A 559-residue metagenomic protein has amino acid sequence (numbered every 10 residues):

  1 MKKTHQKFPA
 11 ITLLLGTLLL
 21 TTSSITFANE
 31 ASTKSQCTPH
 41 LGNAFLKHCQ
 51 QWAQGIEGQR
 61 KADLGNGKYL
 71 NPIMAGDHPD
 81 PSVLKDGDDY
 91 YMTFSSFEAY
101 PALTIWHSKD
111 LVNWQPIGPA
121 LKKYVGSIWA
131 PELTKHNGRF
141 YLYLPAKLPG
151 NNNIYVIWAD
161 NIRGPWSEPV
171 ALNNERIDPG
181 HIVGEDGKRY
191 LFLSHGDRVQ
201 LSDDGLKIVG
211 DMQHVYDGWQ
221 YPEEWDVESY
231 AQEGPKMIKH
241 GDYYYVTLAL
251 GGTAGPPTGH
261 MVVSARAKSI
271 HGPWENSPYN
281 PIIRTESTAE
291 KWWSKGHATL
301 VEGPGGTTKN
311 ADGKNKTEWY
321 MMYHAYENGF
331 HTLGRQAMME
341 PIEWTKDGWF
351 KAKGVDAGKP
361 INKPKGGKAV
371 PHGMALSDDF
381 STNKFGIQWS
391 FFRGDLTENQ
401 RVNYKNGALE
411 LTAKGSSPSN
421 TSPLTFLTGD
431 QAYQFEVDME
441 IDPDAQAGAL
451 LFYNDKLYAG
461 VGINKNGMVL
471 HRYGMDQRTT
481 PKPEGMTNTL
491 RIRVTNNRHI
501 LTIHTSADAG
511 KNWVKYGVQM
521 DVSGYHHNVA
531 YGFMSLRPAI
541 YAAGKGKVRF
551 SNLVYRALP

Functional and structural regions predicted by a protein language model:
M1-K2, S32: A composition/secondary-structure signal for short, hydrophobic, low-basic-content segments with alpha-helix propensity
K2-L13: Bacterial N-terminal signal peptides that target proteins for export
T12-S23: Bacterial N-terminal signal peptides
S24-A28: Sec/Tat signal peptide C-region and signal peptidase I cleavage site
N29-P559: Carbohydrate-active catalytic/glycan-binding domains of CAZyme proteins, especially the secreted or lumenal ectodomains
